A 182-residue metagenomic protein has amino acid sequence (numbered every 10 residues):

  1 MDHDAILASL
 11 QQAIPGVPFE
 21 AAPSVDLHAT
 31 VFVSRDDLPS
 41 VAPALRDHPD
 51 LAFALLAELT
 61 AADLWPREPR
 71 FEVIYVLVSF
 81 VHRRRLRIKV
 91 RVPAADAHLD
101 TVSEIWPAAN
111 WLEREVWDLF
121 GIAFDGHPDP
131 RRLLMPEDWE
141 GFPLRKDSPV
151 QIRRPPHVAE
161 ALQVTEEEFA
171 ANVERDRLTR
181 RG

Functional and structural regions predicted by a protein language model:
M1-G182: Terminal low-complexity/charged segments
